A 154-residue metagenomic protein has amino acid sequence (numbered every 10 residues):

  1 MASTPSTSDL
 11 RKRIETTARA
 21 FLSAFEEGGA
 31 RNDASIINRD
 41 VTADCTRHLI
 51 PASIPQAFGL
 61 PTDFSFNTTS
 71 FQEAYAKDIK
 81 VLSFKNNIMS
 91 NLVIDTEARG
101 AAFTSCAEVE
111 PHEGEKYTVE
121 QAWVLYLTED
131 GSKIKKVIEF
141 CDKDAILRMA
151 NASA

Functional and structural regions predicted by a protein language model:
A2-K12, A52-L60, L147: Short, charge-rich amphipathic segments
S3-S8, I79-A154: A beta-strand edge to alpha-helix "cap/lid" segment located at domain peripheries
S6, L10, I14, F64-F71: Residue-level preference for long, well-ordered alpha-helices that form the structural scaffold of enzyme catalytic
T7-H48: Short acidic-aromatic low-complexity motifs
T16, A20-S23, R39, E73 (+3 more regions): Charged/polar, solvent-exposed surface patches and flexible loops
F21, D33-N38, C45, F71 (+4 more regions): Hydrophobic pocket/interface hotspot
F25-I36, S53-T62, T128-S132: Short, charged helix-to-loop "capping" segments that act as catalytic/coupling loops
R39-R99: A solvent-exposed, acidic/Ser-Thr-rich amphipathic alpha-helical stretch
